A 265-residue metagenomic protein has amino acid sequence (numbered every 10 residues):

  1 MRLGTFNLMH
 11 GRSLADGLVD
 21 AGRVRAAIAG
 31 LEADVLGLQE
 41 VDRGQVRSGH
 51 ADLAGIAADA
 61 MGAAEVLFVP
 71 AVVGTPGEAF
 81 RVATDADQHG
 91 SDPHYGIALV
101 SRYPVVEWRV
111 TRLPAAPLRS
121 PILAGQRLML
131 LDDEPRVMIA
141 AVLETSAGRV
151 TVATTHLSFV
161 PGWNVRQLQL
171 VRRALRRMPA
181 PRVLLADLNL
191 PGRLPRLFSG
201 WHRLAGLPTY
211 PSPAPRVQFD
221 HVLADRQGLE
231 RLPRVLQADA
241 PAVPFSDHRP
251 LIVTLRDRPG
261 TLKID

Functional and structural regions predicted by a protein language model:
M1-H94, V150, V165-L170, V243 (+1 more regions): N-terminal, active-site-proximal structural segment of metallo-dependent hydrolase catalytic domains
T5, I97-L99, M138-V142, T154 (+2 more regions): Conserved hydrophobic/aromatic beta-strand scaffold that supports enzyme active sites
F6-L8, V41, T155-L157, A186-N189 (+1 more regions): Active-site metal-binding loops of divalent metal-dependent hydrolases
H10-L14, D42-G44, L113-L130, T154-P161: Surface-exposed cleft-lining segments at the edges of enzyme active sites
A79-V82, R119-Q126, R203-G206, R234-L236: Short Pro/Gly-enriched beta-strand edge/turn motifs at strand-loop
A83-H89, G125-L130, L207-P211, A238-A242: Short, P/G- and charge-enriched loop/turn segments at secondary-structure junctions
Y103-S146: Active-site catalytic loop in hydrolytic enzyme cores
V105, V110, T145, V160-V165 (+3 more regions): Metal-dependent phosphoester-hydrolase catalytic domains
